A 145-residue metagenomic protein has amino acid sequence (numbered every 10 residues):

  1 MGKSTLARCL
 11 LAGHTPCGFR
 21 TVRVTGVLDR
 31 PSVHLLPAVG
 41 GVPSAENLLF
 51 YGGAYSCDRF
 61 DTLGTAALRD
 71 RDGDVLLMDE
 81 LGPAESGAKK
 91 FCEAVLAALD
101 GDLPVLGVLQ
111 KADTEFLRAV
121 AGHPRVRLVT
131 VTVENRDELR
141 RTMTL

Functional and structural regions predicted by a protein language model:
K3-S4: Conserved lysine of the Walker
A7-H14, L68-R71, L99, M143: Alpha-helix C-terminal capping segments
R8-Y55: N-terminal phosphate/diphosphate-binding loop that engages ATP/GTP or pyrophosphate donors across diverse enzyme folds
H14, D74-V75, L103, V126: A structural micro-motif
P16-G18, L77, L128-T130: Conserved beta-strand scaffold positions in the cores of enzyme catalytic domains, especially in NTP/NDP-utilizing
Y51-A97: Phosphate-binding/switch loop-helix module in NTP-utilizing enzymes
L81-L145: Replace "adjacent to P-loop NTPase cores in ATP/GTP-dependent enzymes" with "adjacent to NTP-binding cores
